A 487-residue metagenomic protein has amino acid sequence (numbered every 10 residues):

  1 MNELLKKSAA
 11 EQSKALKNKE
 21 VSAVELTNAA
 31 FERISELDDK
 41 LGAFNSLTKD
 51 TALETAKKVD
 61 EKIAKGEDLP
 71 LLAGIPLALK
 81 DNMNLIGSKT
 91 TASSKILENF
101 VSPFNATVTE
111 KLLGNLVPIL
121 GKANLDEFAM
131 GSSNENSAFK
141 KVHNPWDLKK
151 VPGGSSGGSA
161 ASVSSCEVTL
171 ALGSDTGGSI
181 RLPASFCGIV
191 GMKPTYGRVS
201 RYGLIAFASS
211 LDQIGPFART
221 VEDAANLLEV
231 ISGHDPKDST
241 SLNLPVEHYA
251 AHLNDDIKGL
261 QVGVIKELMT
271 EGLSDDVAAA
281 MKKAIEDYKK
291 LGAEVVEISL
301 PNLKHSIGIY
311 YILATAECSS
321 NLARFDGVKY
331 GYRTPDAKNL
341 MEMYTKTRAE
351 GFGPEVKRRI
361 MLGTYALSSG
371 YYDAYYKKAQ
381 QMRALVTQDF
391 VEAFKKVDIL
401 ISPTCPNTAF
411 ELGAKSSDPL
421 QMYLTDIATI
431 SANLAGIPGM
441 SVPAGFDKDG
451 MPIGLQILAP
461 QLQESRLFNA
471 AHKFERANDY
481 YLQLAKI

Functional and structural regions predicted by a protein language model:
N2-T176, K283-E286, K290-L291, T387: Gly/Ser-rich catalytic/binding loops embedded in alpha/beta enzyme cores
S13-K14, N124, L303, D326-L434 (+1 more regions): Serine-dependent amide/ester hydrolase catalytic core
L26-A30, I309-Y310, V356-T364: Short alpha-helical scaffolding segments that buttress acidic/His motifs in well-ordered protein cores
A30, A52, N105, A224 (+5 more regions): Residue-level signal for inorganic ion chemistry
E36, S165-A171, T176-E271, A278 (+4 more regions): Structural helix-boundary/capping segments
G42, D238-V246, L260-Q261, I265-E267 (+4 more regions): Flexible, acidic loop-helix segments that line cofactor/substrate-binding pockets
L72-A92, A251, D256-I265, A316-T387 (+1 more regions): Short helix-loop capping/hinge segments that flank enzyme active sites or metal/cofactor-binding pockets
L120, E294-S299, M440: General small-molecule cofactor/ligand-binding pocket signal
